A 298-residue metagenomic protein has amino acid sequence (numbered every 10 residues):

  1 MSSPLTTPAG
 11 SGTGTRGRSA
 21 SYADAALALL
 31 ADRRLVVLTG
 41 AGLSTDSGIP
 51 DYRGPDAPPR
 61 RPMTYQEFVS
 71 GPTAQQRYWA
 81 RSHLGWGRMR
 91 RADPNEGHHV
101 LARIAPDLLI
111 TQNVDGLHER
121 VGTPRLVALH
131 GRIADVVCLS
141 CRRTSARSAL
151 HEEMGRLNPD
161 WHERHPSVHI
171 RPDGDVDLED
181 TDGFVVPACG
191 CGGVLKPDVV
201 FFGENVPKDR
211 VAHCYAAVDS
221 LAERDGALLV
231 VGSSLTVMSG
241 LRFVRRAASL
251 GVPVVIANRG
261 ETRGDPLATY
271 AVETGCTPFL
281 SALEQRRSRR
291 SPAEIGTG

Functional and structural regions predicted by a protein language model:
M1-G298: Conserved catalytic core of sirtuin-type NAD+-dependent deacylases
